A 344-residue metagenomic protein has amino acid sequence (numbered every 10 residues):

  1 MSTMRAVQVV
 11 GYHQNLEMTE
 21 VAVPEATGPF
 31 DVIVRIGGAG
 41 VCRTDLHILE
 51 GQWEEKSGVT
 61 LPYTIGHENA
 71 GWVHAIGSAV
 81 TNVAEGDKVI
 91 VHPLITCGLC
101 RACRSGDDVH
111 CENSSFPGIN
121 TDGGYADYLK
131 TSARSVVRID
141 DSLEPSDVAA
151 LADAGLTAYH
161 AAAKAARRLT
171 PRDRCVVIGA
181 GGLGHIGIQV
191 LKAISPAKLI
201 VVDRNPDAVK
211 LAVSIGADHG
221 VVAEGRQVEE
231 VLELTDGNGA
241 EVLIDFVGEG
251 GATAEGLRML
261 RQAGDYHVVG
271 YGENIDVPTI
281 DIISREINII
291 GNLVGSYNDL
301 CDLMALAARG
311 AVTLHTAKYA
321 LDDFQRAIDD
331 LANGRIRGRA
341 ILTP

Functional and structural regions predicted by a protein language model:
M1-M4, R35, A254-R258, Y297-P344: C-terminal hydrophobic helical "lid"/dimerization subdomain of Rossmann-like NAD(P)H-dependent oxidoreductases
A6-A26, R43-A75, I90-V91, D108-D122: N-terminal glycine-rich cofactor-binding segment
P24-A39, W53-R101, S135, D140-L143: Glycine-rich beta-strand-centered segment in the early N-terminal region that forms part of a ligand/cofactor-binding
C97-I178: NAD(P)H dinucleotide-binding glycine-rich loop of Rossmann-like/cofactor-binding domains, especially the beta1-alpha1
D141-G225, E229-E230: Mid-domain Rossmann-like dinucleotide-binding core that forms the NAD(H)/NADP(H) cofactor-binding site
A166-R174, V209-N288: Glycine-rich cofactor phosphate-binding loops and adjacent beta1-alpha1 units of small-molecule cofactor enzyme domains
N205, G272, G295: Residues in the short beta-alpha loop(s) of Rossmann-like NAD(P)-binding domains
D265-H267, V277-A317: Rossmann-fold dehydrogenase core element
